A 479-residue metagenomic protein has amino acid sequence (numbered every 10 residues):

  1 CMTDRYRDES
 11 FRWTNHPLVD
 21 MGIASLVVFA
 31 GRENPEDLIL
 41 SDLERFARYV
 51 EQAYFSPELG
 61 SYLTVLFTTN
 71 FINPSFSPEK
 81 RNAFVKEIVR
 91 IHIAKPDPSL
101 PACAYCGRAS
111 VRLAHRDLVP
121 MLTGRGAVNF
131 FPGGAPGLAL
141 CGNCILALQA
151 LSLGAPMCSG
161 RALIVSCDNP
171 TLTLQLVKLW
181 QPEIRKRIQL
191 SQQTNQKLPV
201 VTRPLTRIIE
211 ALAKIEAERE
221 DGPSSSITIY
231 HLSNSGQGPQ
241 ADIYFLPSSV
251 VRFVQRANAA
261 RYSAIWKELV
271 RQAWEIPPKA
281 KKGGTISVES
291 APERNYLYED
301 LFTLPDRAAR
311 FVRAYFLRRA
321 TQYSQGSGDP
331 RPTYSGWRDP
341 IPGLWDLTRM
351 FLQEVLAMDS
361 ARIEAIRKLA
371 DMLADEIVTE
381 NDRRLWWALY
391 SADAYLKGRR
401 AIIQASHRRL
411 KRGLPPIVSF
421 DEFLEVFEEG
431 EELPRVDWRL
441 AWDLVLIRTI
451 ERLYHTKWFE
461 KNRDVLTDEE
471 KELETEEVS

Functional and structural regions predicted by a protein language model:
M2-K80, D437-R439, L446-E474: Conserved small-residue
M2-T3, F423, V478-S479: Eukaryotic acidic, serine/threonine-rich low-complexity intrinsically disordered regions
P17-S25, L38-R45, E58-Y62, K80-A83 (+9 more regions): Exposed alpha-helical structural elements
A30-L38, E51-E58, Q149, L153 (+6 more regions): Residue-level signal for secondary-structure boundary elements
N34-I39, N169-L172, A394: Alpha-helix initiation/capping motif
L59-T202: Basic, glycine-/proline-tolerant helical and adjacent loop/strand elements that line or dock onto nucleic-acid
N195-D468: Intrinsically disordered, low-complexity regulatory regions
E431-R435, E472, E476-S479: Leucine-rich repeat
